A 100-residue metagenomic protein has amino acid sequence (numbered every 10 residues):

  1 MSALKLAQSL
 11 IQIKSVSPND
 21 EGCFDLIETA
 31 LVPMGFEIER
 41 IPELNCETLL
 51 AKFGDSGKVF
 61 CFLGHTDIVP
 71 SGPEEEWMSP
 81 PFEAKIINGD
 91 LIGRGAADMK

Functional and structural regions predicted by a protein language model:
M1-A97: Acidic/His- and Gly-rich active-site-bordering loop/insert found across diverse amide/peptide-bond hydrolases
